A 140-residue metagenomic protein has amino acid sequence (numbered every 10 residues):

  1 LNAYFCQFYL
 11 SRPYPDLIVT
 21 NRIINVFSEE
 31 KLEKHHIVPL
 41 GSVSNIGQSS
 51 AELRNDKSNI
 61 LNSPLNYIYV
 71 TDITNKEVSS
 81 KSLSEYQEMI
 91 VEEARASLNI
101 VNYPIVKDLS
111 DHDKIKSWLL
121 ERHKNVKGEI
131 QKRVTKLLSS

Functional and structural regions predicted by a protein language model:
L1-I37, G41-S42: Aromatic-lined ligand-binding clefts that engage carbohydrates, nucleic acids, or primary amines
N2-A3, L65-I68, K124: Non-catalytic, well-ordered alpha-helical scaffold segments
N25-L65: Histidine-centered nuclease catalytic patch
H35-V38, I68, D72-N75, K127: Generic hydrophobic alpha-helical scaffold/packing signal
V38, G47, L65-I68, A96-K107: Short acidic (Asp/Glu) and glycine-rich catalytic loops that position anionic groups and cofactors
V43-I46, V78-E85, S110, L138: Short conserved micro-motifs at the rims of enzyme active sites and ligand-binding pockets
I60-E92: Short Cys/His-centered divalent metal-binding micro-motifs
R95-S140: C-terminal, well-folded lobe of enzymatic/effector domains
